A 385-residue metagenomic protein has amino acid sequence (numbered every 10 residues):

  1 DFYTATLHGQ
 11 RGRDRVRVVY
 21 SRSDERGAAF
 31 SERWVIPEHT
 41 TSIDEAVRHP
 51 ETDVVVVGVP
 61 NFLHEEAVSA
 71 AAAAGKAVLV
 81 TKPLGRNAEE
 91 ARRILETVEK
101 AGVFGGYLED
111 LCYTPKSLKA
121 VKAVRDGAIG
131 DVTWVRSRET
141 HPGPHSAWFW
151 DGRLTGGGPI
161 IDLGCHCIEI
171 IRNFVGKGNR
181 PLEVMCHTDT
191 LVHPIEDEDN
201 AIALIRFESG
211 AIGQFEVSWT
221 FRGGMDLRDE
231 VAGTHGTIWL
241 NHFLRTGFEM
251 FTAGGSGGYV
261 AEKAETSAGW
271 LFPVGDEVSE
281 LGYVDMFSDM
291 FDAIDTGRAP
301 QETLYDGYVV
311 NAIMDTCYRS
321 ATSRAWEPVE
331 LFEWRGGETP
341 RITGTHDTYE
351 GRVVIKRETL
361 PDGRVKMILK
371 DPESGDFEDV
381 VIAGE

Functional and structural regions predicted by a protein language model:
D1-W34, A383-G384: N-terminal Rossmann-like dinucleotide-binding module
S23-E25, W34-T97: Beta-loop-alpha module in the N-terminal Rossmann-like domain of NAD(P)-dependent dehydrogenases, especially those
T40, V80, G105-Y107, L240: Hydrophobic residues in well-ordered beta-strands that form the structural core
F104, L111-E196, I205, R324: Predominantly a Rossmann-like dinucleotide-binding segment in NAD(P)-dependent oxidoreductases
C165, L191-H193, E216-M225, V278: Glycine-rich phosphate/pyrophosphate-binding beta-alpha loops
L182-E183, L191-H193, A201-I212, T220-R222 (+1 more regions): Glycine-rich, aromatic-lined ligand/substrate-binding cores of catalytic and carbohydrate-binding domains
F207, E230, H235-E302, E327 (+1 more regions): C-terminal glycine/acidic-rich active-site capping loop/insertion
